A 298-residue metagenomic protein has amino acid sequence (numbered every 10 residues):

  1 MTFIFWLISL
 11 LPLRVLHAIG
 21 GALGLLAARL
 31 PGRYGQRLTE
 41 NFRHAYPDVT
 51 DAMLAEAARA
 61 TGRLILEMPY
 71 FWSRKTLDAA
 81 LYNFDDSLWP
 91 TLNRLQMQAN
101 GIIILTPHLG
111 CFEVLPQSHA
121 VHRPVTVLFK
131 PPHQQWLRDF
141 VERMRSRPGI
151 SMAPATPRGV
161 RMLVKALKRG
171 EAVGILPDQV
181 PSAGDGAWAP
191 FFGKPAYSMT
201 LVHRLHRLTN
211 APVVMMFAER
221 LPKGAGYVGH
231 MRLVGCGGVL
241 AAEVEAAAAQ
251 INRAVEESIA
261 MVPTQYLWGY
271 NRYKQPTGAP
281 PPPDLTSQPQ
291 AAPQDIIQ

Functional and structural regions predicted by a protein language model:
M1-T106, R138-E142, R147-G149, I296: Membrane-anchoring hydrophobic helices of lipid-metabolizing enzymes
F5, T39-E40, P116-Q117, E142 (+3 more regions): Short glycine-/small-residue-rich flexible loop motifs, especially phosphate/cofactor-binding loops
L30, D48-A58, R94-Q98, V121-H122 (+1 more regions): Non-catalytic C-terminal accessory region of glycerolipid acyltransferases and related lyso-lipid remodeling enzymes
L30, N83-F84, P107, H133 (+3 more regions): Residues that cap or flank secondary-structure elements
G35-Q36, P131-Q135, P195-M199: Active-site metal-coordination segments of metallo-dependent hydrolases
P69, H108-F112, S258: Juxtamembrane/interfacial segments around transmembrane helices
D85-L88, C111-F112, L137, T156-V160 (+2 more regions): Amphipathic coiled-coil/heptad-repeat helices and related helical stalk/stem segments that mediate oligomerization
N100-P157, A183-P190, R220: Catalytic core of membrane glycerolipid acyltransferases/transacylases, capturing the structured, soluble-facing
